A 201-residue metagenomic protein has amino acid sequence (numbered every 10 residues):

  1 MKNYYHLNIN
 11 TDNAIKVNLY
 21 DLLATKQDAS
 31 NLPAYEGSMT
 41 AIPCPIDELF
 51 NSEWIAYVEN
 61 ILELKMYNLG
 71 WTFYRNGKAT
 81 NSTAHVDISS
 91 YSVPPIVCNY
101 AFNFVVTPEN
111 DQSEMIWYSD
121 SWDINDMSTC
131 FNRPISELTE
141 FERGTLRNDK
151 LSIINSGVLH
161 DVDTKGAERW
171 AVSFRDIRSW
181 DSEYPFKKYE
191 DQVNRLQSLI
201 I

Functional and structural regions predicted by a protein language model:
M1-Y74, A79-S82: Non-heme Fe(II)/2-oxoglutarate
K2-Y4, M66-N68, A79-N81, V97-N103 (+2 more regions): Extracellular structured ligand-interaction cores
N8-N13, V106, F174-R178: Short beta-strand-to-loop capping motifs
N13-I15, E48, S90, N110 (+2 more regions): Residues that cap or initiate secondary-structure elements
N60-K65, T107-Q112, D181: Secondary-structure boundary elements
N68-G70, N103-V105, E114-W117, I153-N155 (+2 more regions): A structural signal for short, well-ordered beta-strand segments and their strand-loop junctions that often border
R75-N148: Catalytic core of non-heme Fe(II) oxygenases with the double-stranded beta-helix
M127-I201: Catalytic core of Fe(II)/2-oxoglutarate
